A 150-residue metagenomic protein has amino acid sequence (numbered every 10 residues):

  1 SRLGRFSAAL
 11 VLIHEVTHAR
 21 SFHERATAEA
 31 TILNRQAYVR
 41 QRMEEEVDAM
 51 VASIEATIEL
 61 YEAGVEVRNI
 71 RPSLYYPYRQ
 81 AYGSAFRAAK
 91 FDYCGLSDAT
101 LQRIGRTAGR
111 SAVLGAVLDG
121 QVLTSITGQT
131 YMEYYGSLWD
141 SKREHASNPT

Functional and structural regions predicted by a protein language model:
S1-R5: Catalytic zinc-binding patch centered on the HExxH motif and its immediate surroundings that defines zinc-dependent
F6, F22-V47: Post-HEXXH active-site segment of zinc metalloproteases
S7-H23: Active-site recognition of the HExxH zinc-binding catalytic motif
H18, F22, N34, M50-A52 (+1 more regions): A generic signature of intrinsically disordered, low-complexity regions enriched in glycine/proline and charged/polar
A19-T27, A56, L60-A63: Amphipathic alpha-helical interaction segments
R35-Y75, A81-G83: Post-HExxH zinc-binding segment in Zn-dependent metallohydrolases
S84-T150: Pan-zinc metallopeptidase signature
